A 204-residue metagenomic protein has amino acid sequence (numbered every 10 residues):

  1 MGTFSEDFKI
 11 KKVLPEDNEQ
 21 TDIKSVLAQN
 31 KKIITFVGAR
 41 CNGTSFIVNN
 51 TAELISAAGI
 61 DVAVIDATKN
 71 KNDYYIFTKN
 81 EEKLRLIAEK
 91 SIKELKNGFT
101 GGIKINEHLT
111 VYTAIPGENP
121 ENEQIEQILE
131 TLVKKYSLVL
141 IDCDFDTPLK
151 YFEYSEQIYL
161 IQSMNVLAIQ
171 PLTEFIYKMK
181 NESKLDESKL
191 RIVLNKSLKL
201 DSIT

Functional and structural regions predicted by a protein language model:
M1-I33, E81-F99, E123-Q124, Q170 (+4 more regions): Acidic-aromatic/histidine active-site loop/patch
E19, V48, Q124-I125, D144-F145 (+1 more regions): Amphipathic coiled-coil/heptad-repeat helices and related helical stalk/stem segments that mediate oligomerization
I23-F77: Walker A/P-loop phosphate-binding motif and the immediately C-terminal alpha-helix
I34, A63-I65, T110-Y112, Q157-Y159 (+1 more regions): Hydrophobic/aromatic beta-strand patches that form the interior of the parallel beta-sheet core in alpha/beta enzyme
A52, I125-E130, F152, I176: Short amphipathic alpha-helical segments and helix-helix/interface helices
I55-V111: Phosphate-binding loop that captures ATP/GTP phosphates
L95-K104, T110-L149: Cytosolic-facing regulatory segments adjacent to core modules
V133-L138, C143-T204: Conserved catalytic-core segment of NTP-binding enzymes
